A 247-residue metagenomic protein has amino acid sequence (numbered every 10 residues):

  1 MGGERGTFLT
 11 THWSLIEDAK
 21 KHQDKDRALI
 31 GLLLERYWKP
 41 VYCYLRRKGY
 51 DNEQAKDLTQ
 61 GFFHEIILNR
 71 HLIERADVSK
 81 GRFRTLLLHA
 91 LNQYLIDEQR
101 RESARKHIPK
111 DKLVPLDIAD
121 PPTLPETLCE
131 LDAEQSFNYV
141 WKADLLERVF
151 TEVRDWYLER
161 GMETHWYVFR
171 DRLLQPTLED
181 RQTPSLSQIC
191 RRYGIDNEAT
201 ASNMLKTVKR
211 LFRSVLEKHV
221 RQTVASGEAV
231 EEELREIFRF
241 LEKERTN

Functional and structural regions predicted by a protein language model:
M1-N247: Intrinsic, short, N-terminal disordered tails of RNA polymerase sigma-factor systems
